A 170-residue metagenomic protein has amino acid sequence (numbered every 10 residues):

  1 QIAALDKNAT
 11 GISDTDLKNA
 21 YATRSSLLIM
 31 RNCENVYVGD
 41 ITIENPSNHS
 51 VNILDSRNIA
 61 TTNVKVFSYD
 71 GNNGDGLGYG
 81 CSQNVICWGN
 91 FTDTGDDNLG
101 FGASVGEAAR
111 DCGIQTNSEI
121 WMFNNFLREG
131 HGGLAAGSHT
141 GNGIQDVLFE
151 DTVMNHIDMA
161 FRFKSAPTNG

Functional and structural regions predicted by a protein language model:
Q1-G170: Extracellular/periplasmic carbohydrate-active domains that bind, remodel, or depolymerize complex polysaccharides
